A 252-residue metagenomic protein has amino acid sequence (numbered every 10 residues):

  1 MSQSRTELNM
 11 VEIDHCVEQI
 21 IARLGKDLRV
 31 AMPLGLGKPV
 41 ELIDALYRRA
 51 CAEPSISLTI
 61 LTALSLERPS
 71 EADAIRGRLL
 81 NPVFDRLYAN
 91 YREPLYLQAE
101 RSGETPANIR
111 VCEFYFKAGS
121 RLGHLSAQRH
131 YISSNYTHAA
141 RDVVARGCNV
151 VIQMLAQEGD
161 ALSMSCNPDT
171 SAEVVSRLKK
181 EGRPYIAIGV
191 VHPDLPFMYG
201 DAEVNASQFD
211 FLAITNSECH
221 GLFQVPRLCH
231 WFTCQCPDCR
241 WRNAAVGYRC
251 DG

Functional and structural regions predicted by a protein language model:
M1-G252: Conserved alpha/beta enzyme-core scaffold
